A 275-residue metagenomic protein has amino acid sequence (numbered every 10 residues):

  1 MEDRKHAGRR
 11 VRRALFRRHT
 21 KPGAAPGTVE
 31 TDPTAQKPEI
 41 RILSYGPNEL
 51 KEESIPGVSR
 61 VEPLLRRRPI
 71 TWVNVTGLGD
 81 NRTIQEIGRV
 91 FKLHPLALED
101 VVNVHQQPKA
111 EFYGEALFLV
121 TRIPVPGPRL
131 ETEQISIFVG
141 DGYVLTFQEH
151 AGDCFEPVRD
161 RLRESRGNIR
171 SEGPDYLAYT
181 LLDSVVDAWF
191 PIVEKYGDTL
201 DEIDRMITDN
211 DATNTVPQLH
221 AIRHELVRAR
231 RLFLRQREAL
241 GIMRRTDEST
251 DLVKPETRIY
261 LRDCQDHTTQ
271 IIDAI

Functional and structural regions predicted by a protein language model:
M1-I272: Peripheral, non-transmembrane regulatory/ligand-interaction domains of membrane transport proteins
